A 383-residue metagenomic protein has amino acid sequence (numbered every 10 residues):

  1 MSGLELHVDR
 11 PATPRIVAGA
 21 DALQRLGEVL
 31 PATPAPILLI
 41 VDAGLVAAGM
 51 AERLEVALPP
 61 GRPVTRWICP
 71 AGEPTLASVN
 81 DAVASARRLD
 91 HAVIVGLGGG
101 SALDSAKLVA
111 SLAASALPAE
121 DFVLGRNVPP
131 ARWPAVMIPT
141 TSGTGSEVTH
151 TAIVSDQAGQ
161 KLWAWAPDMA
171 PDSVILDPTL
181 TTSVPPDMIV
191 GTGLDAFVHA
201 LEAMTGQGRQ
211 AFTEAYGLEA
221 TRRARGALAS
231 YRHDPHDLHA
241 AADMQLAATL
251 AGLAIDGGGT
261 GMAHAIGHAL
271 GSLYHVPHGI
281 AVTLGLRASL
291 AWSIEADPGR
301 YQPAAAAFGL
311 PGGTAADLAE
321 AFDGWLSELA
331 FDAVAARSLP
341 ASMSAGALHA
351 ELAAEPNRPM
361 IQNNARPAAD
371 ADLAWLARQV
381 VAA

Functional and structural regions predicted by a protein language model:
M1-V93, P367: ATP/NTP phosphate-donor binding region
E5-L6, V79-H91, T179, L238-I255 (+2 more regions): Short, hydrophobic/aliphatic alpha-helical segments
P14, A114-R209, R300-P303: A glycine/threonine-rich phosphate-anchoring loop and its flanking beta-alpha core in nucleotide/phosphate-binding
L23-L26, A47-M50, L76-A77, S101-A106 (+3 more regions): Short glycine/serine/threonine-rich phosphate/pyrophosphate-binding segments that cradle anionic phosphate groups
A86-R126, R132-T140, I266: A short, small-residue-rich loop immediately preceding and capping a beta-strand
A203-G324: Active-site segments that bind and position negatively charged phosphate/pyrophosphate groups
Y301, A305, P311-A383: C-terminal charged capping/lid subdomain of soluble metabolic enzymes
